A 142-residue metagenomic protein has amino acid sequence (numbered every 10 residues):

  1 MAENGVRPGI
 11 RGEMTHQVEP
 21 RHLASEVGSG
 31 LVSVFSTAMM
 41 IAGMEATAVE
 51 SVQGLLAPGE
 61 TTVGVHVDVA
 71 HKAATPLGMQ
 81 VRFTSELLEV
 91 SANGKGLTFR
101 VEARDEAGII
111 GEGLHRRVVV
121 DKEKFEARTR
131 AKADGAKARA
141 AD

Functional and structural regions predicted by a protein language model:
A2-S36, S51: Catalytic strand-loop segment that frames the active site of acyl-thioester-processing enzymes
R7-E13, M39, H66, Q80-R82 (+2 more regions): Intrinsic-disorder/low-complexity, polar/charged segments enriched in Ser/Thr/Lys/Arg/Asp/Glu/Gln
R21, V49, V90-A92, R104-G108 (+1 more regions): Short coil/turn motifs at secondary-structure junctions
L31, F35-M39, P76, T98 (+1 more regions): Residues at secondary-structure transition points
A42-A46, E50: Short, residue-level hotspots on alpha-helical faces of the histone-fold and other alpha-helical interaction modules
V49-R82: Hydrophobic beta-strand-centered segment that forms part of the acyl-chain substrate-binding groove
V69-E106: Hydrophobic beta-sheet segments that form the core/acyl-binding groove of ACP/CoA-dependent acyl-chain-processing
G111-D142: C-terminal output/interaction extensions
